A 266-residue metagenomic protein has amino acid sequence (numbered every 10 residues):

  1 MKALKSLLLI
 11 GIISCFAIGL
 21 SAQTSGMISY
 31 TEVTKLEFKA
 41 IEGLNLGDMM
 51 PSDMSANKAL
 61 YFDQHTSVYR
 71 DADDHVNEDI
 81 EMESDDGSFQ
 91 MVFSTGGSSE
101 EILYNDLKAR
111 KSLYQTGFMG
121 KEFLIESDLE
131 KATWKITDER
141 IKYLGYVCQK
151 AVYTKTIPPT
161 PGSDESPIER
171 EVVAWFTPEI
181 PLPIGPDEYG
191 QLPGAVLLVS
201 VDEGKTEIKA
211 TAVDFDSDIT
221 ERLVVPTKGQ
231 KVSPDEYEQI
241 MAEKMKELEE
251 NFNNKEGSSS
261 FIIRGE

Functional and structural regions predicted by a protein language model:
M1-I28: Bacterial Sec-dependent N-terminal signal peptides
Q23-E266: Extended soluble regions of mature proteins
